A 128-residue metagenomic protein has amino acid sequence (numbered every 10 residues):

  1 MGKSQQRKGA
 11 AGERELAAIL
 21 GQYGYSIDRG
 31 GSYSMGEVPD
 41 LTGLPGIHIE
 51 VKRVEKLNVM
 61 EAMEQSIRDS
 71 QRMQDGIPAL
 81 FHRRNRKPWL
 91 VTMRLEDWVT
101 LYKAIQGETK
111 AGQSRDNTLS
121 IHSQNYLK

Functional and structural regions predicted by a protein language model:
M1-K128: Catalytic phosphate/metal-binding cores of nucleic-acid and nucleotide-processing enzymes, i.e., regions that mediate
